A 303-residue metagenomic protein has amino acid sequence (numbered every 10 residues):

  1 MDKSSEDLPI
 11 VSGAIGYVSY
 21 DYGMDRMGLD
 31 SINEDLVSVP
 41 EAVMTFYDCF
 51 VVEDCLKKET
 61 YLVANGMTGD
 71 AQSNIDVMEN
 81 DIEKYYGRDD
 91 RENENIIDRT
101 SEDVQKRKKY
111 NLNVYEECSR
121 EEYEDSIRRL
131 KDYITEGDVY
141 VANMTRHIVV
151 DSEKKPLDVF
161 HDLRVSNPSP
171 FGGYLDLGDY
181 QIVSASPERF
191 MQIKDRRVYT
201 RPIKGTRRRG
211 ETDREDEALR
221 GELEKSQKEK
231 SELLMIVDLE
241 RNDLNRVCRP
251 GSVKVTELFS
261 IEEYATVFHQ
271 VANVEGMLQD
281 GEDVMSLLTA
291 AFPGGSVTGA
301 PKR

Functional and structural regions predicted by a protein language model:
M1-R303: Extended alpha-helical targeting/anchoring segments, especially N-terminal organellar/secretory targeting helices
